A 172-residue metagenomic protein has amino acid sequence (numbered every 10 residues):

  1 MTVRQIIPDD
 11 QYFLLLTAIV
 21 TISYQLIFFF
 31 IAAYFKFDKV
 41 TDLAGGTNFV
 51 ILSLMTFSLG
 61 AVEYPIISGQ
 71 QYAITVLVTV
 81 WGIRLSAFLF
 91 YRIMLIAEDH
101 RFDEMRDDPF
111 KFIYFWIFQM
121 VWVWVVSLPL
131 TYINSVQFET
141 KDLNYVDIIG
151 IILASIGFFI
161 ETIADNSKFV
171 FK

Functional and structural regions predicted by a protein language model:
M1-K172: Membrane-anchoring alpha-helices and their flanking helix-loop junctions
